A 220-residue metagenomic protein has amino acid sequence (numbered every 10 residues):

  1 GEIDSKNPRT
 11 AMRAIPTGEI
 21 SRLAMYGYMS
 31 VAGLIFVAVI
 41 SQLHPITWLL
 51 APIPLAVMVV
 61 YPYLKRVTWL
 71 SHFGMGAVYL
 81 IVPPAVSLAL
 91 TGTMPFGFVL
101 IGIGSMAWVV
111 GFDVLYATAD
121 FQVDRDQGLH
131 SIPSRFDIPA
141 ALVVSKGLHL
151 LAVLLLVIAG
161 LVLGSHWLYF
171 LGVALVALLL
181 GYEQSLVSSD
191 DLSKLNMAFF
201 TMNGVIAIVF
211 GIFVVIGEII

Functional and structural regions predicted by a protein language model:
G1-A51, D126-H166, F170-L171: Multi-pass membrane catalytic core of lipid/isoprenoid biosynthesis enzymes
G1-E2, D113-Q122, L179-S188: Membrane-water interface of transmembrane alpha-helices
M12-L100, G181-D191, V205: Intramembrane alpha-helical segments
E19, W69-L70, G111, T118 (+2 more regions): Alpha-helical architecture
I46-M58, H72-Q127, I138-L151, L155-G160 (+2 more regions): Functional transmembrane core segments of multi-pass inner-membrane proteins
Y63-S71, V114, Q122-S131, S193-A198: Cytosolic-biased juxtamembrane loops and peripheral soluble domains of multi-pass membrane proteins
L151-L154, I158-I220: Extended hydrophobic alpha-helices typical of membrane-associated regions
